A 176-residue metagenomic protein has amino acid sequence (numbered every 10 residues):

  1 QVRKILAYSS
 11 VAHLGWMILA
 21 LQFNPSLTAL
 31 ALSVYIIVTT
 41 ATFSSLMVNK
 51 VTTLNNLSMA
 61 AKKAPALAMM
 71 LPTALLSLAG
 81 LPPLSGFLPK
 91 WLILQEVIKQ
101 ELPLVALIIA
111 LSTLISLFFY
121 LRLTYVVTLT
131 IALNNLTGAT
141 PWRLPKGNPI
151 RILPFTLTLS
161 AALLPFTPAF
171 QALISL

Functional and structural regions predicted by a protein language model:
Q1-L176: Alpha-helical transmembrane segments of multi-pass membrane proteins predominantly involved in bioenergetics
